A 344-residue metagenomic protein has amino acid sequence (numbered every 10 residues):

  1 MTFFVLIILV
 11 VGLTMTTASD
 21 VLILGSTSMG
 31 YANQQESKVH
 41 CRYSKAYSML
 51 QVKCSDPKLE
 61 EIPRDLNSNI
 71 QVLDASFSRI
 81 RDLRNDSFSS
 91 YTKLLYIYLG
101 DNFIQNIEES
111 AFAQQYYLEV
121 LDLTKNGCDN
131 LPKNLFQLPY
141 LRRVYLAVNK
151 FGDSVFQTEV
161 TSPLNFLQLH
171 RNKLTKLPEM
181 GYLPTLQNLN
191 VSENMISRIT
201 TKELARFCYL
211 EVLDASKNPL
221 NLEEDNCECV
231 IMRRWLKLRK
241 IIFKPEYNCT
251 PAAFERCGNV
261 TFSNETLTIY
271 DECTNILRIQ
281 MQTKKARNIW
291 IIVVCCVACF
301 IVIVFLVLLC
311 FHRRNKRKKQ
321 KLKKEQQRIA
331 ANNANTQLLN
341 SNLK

Functional and structural regions predicted by a protein language model:
M1-D20: Cleavable N-terminal signal peptides of Sec/SRP-targeted secreted and luminal proteins
A18-Q34, K217-K344: Membrane-proximal C-terminal cap and juxtamembrane stalk of leucine-rich repeat ectodomains
A46-F103: LRR N-terminal entry segment and analogous cap-like coil->beta motifs
Q51, V72-D74, D82, Y96-Y98 (+7 more regions): Conserved LRR concave beta-strand detector
P57-E60, R79-R81, F103-Q105, G127-D129 (+4 more regions): Canonical position 11/12 of the leucine-rich repeat
I62, L83-D86, Y91, I107-S110 (+6 more regions): Canonical leucine-rich repeat
L66-S68, S89-S90, A113-Q114, F136-L138 (+3 more regions): C-terminal capping segment of individual leucine-rich repeats
Y140-R143, A147-K284: Leucine-rich repeat domain C-terminal region
